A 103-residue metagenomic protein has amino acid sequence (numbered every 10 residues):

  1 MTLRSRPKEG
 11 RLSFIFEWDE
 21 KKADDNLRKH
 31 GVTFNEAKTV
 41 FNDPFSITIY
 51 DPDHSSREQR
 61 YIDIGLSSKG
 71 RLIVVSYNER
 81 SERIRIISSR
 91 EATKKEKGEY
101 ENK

Functional and structural regions predicted by a protein language model:
M1-K103: Ribonuclease/tRNase effector modules and their secretory precursors
